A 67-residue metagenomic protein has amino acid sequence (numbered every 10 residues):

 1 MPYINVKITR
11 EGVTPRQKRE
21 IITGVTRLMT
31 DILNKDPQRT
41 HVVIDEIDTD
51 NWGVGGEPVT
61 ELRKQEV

Functional and structural regions predicted by a protein language model:
P2-V67: A domain-level signal for the structural core that forms small-molecule/cofactor-binding pockets and catalytic centers
